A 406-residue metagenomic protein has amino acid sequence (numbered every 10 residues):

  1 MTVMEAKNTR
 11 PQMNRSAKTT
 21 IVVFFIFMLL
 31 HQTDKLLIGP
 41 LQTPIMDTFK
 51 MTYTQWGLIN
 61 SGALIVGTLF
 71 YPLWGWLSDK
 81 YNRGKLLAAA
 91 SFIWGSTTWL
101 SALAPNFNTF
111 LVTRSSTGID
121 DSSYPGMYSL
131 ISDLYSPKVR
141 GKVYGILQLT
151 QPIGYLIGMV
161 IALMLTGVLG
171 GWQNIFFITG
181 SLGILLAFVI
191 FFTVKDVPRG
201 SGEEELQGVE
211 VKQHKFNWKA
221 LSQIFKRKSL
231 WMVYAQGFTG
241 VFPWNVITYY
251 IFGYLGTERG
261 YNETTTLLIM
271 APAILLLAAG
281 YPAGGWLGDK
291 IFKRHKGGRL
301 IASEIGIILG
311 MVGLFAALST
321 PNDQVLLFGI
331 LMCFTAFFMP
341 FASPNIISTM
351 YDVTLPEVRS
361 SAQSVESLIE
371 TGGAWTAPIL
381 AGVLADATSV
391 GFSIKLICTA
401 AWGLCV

Functional and structural regions predicted by a protein language model:
E5-N14, G200-Y234, E258: Juxtamembrane intracellular "pre-TM" segments in multi-pass secondary transporters
I38-G39, R227-P282, S343, I347: Extracytoplasmic gate region of multi-pass secondary transporters
K50, N82, L103-T109, S136 (+1 more regions): Helix-breaking motifs and short loop linkers at transmembrane-helix boundaries and internal kinks in secondary membrane
L69-F107: Conserved MFS/SLC helix-loop-helix module at the cytosolic interface between two early adjacent transmembrane helices
T113-P152: Cytoplasmic helix-loop-helix junction between adjacent transmembrane helices in 12-TM secondary transporters
L147-D196: Helix-loop-helix hairpin linking two adjacent transmembrane segments in secondary transporters
G167-G180, G298-I301, V383-A401: A membrane-interface helix-boundary motif in multi-pass transporters
R299-N345: C-terminal transmembrane helical hairpin of 12-TM major facilitator-type secondary transporters
